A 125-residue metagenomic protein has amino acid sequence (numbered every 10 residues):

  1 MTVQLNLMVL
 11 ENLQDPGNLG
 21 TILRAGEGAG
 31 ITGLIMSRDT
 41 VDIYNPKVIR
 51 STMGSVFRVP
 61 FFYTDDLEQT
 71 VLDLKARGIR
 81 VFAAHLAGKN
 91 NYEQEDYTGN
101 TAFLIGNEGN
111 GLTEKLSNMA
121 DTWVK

Functional and structural regions predicted by a protein language model:
M1-K125: Post-transcriptional modification and biogenesis factors for structured RNAs of the translation apparatus
